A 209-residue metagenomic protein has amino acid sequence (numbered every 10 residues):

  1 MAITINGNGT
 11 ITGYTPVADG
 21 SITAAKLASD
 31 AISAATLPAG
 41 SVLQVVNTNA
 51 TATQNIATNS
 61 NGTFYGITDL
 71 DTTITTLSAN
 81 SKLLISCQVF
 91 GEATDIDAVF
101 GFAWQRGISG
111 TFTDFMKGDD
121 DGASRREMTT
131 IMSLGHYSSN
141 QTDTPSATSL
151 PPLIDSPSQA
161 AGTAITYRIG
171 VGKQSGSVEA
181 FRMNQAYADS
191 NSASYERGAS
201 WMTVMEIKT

Functional and structural regions predicted by a protein language model:
M1-T68, S124: Fibrous stalk/shaft segments of extracellular and virion attachment machinery
N55-S60, F64, T73-K82, S86-A164 (+1 more regions): Terminal beta-strand-rich extracellular "head" domains that mediate receptor/glycan or other ligand binding
